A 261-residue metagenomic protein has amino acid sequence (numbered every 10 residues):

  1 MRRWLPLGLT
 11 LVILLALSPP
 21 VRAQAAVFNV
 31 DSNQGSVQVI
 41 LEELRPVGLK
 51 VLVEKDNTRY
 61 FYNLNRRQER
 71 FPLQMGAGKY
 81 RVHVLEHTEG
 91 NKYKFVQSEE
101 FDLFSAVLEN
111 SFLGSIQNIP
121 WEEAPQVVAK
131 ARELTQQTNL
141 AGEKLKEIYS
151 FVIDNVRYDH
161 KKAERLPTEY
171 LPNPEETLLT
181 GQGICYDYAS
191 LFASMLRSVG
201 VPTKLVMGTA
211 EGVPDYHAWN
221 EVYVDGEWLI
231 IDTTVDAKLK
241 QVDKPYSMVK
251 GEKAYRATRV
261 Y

Functional and structural regions predicted by a protein language model:
R2-L140, W228, R256-Y261: N-terminal accessory/pre-domain segments preceding catalytic cores
K130-L134, F151, N155, T177: Residues that form generic nucleotide/phosphate-binding pockets
N139-L145, D159-T168, K204-A210: Surface-exposed patches in mature extracellular/periplasmic domains of secreted proteins
K144-I148, G181-L196: Active-site nucleophilic cysteine motif
E147-K161, L191: Glycine-rich, acidic and aromatic/proline-enriched surface loops and short helix-turn segments that act as binding
V152, V156, L166, V224 (+1 more regions): Short, small-residue-rich loop/turn micro-motifs
N155-G183, R197: Short, conserved helix/loop micro-motifs enriched in His/Cys and acidic residues
D187-Y261: Hydrophobic/aromatic-rich core segments of domains that either
